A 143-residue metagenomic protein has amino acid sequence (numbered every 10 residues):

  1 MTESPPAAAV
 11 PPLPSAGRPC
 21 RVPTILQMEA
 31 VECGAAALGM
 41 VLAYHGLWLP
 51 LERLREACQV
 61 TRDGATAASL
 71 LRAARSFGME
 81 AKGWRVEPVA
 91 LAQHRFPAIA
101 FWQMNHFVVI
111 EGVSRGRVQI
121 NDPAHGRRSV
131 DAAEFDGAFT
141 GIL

Functional and structural regions predicted by a protein language model:
M1-A138: Conserved active-site-adjacent core of cysteine acyl-enzyme catalytic domains
F139-L143: Short, intrinsically disordered, charge-balanced linker/junction segments flanking boundaries in proteins
